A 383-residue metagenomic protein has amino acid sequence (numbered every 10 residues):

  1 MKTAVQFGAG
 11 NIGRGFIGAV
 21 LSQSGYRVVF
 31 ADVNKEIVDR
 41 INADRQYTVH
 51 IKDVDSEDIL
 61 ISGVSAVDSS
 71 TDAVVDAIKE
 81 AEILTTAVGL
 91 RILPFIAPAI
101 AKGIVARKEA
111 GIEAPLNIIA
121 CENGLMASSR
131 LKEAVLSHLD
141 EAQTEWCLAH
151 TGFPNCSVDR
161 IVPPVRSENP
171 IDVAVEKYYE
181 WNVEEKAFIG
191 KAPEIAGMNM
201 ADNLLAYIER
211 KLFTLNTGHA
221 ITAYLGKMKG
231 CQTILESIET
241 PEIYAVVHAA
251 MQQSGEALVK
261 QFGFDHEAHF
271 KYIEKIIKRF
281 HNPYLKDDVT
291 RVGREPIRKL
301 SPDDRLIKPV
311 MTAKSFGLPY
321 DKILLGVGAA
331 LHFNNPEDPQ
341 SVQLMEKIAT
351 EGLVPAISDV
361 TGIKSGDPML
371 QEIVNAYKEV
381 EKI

Functional and structural regions predicted by a protein language model:
M1-V5, N11-I383: Substrate/ligand-engaging "lid" and interaction regions
